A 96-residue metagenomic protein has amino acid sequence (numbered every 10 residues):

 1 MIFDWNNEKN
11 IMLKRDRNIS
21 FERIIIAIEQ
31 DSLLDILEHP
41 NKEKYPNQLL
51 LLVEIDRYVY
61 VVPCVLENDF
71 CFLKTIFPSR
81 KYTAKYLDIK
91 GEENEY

Functional and structural regions predicted by a protein language model:
M1-Y96: Ribonuclease/tRNase effector modules and their secretory precursors
